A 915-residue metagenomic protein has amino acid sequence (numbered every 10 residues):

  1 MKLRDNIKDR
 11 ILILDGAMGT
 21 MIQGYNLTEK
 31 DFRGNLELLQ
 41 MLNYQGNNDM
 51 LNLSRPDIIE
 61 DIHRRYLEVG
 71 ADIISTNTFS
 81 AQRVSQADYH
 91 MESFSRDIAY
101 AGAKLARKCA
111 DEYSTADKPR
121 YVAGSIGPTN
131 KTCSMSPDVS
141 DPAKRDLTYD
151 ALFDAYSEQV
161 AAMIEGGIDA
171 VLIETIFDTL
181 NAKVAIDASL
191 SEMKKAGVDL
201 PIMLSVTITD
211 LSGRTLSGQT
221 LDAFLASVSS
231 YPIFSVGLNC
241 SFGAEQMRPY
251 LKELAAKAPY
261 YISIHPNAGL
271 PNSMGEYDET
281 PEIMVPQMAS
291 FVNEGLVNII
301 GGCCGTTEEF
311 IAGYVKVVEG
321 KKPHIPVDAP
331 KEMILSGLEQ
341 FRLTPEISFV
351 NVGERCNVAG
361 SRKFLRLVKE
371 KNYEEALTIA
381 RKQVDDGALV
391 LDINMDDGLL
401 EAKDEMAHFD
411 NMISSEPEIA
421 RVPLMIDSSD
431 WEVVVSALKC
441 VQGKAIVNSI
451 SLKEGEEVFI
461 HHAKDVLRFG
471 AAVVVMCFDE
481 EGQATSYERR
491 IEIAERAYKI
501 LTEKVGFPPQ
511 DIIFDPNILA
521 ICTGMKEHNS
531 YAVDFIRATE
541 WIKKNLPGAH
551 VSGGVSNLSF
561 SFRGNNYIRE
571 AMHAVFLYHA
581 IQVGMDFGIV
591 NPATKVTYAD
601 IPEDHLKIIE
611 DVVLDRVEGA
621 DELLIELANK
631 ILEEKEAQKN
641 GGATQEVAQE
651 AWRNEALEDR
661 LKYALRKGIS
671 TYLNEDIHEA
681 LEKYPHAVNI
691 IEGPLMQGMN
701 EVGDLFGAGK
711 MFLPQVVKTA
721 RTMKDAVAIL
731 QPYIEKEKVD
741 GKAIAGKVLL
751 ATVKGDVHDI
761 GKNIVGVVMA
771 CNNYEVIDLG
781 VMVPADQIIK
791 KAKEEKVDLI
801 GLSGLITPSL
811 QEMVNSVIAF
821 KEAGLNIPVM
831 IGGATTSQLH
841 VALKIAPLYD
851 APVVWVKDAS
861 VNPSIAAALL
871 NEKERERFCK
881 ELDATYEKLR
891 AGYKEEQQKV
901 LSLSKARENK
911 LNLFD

Functional and structural regions predicted by a protein language model:
M1-D915: Domain-level signal for soluble alpha/beta catalytic cores
